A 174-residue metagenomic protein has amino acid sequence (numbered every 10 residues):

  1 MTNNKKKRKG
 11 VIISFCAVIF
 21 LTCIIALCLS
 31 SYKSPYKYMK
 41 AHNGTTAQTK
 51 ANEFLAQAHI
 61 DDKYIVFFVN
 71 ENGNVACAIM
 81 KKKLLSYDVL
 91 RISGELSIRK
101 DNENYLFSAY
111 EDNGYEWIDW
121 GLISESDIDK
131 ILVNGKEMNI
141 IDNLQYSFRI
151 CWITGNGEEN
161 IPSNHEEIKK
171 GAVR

Functional and structural regions predicted by a protein language model:
M1-R8: Short, Lys/Arg-rich N-terminal segment immediately upstream of the first membrane anchor
G10-L29: Hydrophobic membrane-insertion alpha-helices, especially the h-region of bacterial N-terminal signal peptides
L27-L55, S124-D127: Short, non-transmembrane alpha-helical segments in secretory-pathway proteins
K50-K82: Exposed beta-strand-loop-beta-strand "reactive/processing" segments of non-cytosolic proteins
A76, D127-I131: Short beta-strand/loop motifs in extracellular/secreted proteins, especially within beta-sandwich accessory domains
K82-I98: Short beta-strand edge/turn micro-motifs at domain boundaries
G94-W120: Extracellular ectodomain segments of secreted/surface proteins
K130-R174: Ser/Thr-rich low-complexity repeats and stalk/linker segments
